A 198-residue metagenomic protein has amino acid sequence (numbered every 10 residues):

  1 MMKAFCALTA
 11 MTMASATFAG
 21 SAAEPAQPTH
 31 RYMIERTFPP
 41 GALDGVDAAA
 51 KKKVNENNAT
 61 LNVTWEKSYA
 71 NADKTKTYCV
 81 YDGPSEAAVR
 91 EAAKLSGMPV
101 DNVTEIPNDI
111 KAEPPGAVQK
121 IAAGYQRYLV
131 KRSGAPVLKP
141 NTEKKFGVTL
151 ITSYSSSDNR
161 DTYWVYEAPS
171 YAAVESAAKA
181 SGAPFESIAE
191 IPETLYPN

Functional and structural regions predicted by a protein language model:
M1-A4: Positively charged n-region of N-terminal signal peptides that target proteins for export
C6-A16: Bacterial N-terminal signal peptides
A19-T60, T64-E66, A70-N71, T75 (+4 more regions): Short S/T/G/P-rich N-terminal loop/turn motif that feeds into the first structured element of a domain
S96-V103, A180-S187: A common structural junction motif
